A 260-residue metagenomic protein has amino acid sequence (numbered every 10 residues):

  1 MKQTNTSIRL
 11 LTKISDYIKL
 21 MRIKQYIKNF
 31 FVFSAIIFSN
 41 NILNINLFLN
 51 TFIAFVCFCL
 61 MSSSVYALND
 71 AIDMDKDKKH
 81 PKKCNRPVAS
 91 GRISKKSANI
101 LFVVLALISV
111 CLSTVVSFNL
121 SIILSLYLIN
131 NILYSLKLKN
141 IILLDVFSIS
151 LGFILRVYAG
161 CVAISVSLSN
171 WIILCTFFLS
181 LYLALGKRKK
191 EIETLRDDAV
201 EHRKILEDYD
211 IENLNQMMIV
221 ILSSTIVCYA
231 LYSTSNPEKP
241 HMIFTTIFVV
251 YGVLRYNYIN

Functional and structural regions predicted by a protein language model:
M1-K83, R92-L101: Topogenic membrane-insertion module of multi-pass membrane proteins
K2-I18, I154, A159-N260: C-terminal membrane-associated helical module and adjoining short loops/tails
R22-N29, I93-L101, L144, S148-I149 (+1 more regions): Select subsegments of transmembrane alpha-helices in polytopic membrane proteins, especially boundary-proximal
Q25, N29, F33, F55-S63 (+7 more regions): Alpha-helical transmembrane spans of integral membrane proteins, capturing the lipid-embedded, hydrophobic core of TM
K28-L47, S135-S169: Long, highly hydrophobic alpha-helical transmembrane signal-anchor segments
N46-T51, F118-L124, I142-L144, S167-I173 (+1 more regions): Short, aromatic-rich membrane-interface segments at the entry and exit of alpha-helical transmembrane domains
M74, K79-L124, N170-L181, N215-C228: Multi-pass membrane catalytic core of lipid/isoprenoid biosynthesis enzymes
N99-S135, K139, I226-L254: Transmembrane helix-loop-helix
